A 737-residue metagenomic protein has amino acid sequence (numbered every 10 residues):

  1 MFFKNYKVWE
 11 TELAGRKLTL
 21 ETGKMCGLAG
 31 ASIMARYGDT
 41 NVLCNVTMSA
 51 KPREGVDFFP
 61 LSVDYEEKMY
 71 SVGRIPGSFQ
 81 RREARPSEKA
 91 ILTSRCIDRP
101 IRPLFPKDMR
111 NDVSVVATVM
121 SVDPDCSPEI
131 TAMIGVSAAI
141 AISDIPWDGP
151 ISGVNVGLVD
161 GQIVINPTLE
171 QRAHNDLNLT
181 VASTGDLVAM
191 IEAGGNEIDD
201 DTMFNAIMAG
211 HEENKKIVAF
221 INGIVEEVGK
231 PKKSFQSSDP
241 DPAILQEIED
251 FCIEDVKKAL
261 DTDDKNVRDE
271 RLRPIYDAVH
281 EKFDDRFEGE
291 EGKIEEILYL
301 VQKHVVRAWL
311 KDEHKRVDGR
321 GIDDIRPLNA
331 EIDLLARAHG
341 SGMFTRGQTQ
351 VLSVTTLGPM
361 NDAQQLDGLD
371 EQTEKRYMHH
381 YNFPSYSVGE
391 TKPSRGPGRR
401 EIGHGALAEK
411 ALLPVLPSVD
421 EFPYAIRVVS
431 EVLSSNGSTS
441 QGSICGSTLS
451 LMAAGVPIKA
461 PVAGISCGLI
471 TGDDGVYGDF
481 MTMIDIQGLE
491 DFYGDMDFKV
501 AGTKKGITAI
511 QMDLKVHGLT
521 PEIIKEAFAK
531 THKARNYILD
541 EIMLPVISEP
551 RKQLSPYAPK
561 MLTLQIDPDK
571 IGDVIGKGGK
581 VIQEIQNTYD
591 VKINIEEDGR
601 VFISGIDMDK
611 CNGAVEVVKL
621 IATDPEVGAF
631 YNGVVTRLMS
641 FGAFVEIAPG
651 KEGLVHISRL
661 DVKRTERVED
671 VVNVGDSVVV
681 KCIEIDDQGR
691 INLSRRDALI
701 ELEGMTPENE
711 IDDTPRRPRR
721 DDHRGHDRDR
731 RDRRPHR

Functional and structural regions predicted by a protein language model:
M1-Q236: Long, basic N-terminal domains or extensions that often function in RNA/ssDNA interaction or organelle/cellular
M1-S49, K233-E371, P559-D573, V581 (+1 more regions): Extended amphipathic alpha-helical scaffolds
K17, A29-S114, V119-C126, E192 (+4 more regions): Glycine-rich, flexible beta-strand/loop modules in the N-terminal catalytic cores of phosphate-handling
A31-I33, C126-D144, I332-T355, N436-P457 (+1 more regions): Conserved phosphate/anionic-ligand binding catalytic regions in large, soluble enzymes, centered on
A31-S32, I165-L169, D176-L179, Q364-D367 (+8 more regions): Short beta-alpha junctions and helix-cap segments that line functional grooves
K107-V113, D148-P150, I217-F235, N266-V267 (+6 more regions): Flexible, glycine/charged-enriched surface loops at secondary-structure junctions
D144-L260, L451-K552: Mobile "lid/hinge" segments at catalytic clefts and subdomain interfaces of large enzymes
Y557-T563, P568-R737: Single-stranded RNA-binding regions, centering on S1/OB-family and related RNA-binding modules
